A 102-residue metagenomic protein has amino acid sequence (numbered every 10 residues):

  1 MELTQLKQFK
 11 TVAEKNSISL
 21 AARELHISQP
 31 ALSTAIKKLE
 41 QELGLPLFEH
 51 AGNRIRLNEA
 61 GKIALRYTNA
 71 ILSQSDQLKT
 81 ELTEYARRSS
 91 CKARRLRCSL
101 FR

Functional and structural regions predicted by a protein language model:
Q8-V12, A64: Short alpha-helical "packing" element that flanks the helix-turn-helix/winged-helix DNA-binding module
V12-S28: Short helix-boundary/capping micro-motifs
S17-I18, I36, H50: Helix-turn-helix DNA-binding elements, focusing on the entry/boundary residues of the two helices that contact DNA
E24-L25, I36, L43, A64: Core residues of bacterial helix-turn-helix
P30, Q77-T80, A86-R102: N-terminal winged-helix
E40-A60, K79: A short LG(V/I)-centered, amphipathic sequence patch enriched for acidic residue(s) preceding the LG motif
A60-Q74, Y85: Short, solvent-exposed amphipathic helices
